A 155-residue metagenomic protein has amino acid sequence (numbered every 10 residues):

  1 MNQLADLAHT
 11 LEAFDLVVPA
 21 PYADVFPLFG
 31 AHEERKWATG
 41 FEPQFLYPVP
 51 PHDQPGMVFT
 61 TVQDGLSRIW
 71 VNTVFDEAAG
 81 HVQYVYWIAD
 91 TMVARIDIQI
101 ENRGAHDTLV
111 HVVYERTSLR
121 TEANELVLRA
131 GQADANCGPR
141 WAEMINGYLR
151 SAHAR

Functional and structural regions predicted by a protein language model:
M1-P51: Hydrophobic ligand-binding cavity/cleft-lining segments
P27-E34, E77, E143, G147-R150: Short, intrinsically disordered, mixed-charge
W37-A38, W70, W141: Tryptophan-centered motif/residue detector
E42, V112, T121: Catalytic cores of transferase enzymes with a strong primary signal for eukaryotic protein kinases
P55-G56: Glycine-centered loop/turn motifs
Q63-H111, E115-S118: Hydrophobic-ligand binding "helix-grip"
E115-R155: A conserved amphipathic terminal alpha-helix motif
